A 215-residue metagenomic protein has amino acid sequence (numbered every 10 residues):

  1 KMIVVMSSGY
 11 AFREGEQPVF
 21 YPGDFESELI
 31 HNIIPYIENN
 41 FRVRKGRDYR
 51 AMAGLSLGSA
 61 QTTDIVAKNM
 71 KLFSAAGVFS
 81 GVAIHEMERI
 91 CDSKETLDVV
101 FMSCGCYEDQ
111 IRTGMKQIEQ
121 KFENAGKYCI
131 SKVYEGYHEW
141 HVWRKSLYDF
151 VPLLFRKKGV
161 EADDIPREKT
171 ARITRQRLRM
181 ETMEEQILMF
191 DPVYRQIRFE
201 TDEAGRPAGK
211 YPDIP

Functional and structural regions predicted by a protein language model:
K1-F199, G205: Non-catalytic cap/lid and distal C-terminal segments of serine-dependent acyl enzymes
P207-G209: Exposed regions on extracellular, virion, or secretory-pathway luminal proteins
Y211-I214: Short, intrinsically disordered, charge-balanced linker/junction segments flanking boundaries in proteins
